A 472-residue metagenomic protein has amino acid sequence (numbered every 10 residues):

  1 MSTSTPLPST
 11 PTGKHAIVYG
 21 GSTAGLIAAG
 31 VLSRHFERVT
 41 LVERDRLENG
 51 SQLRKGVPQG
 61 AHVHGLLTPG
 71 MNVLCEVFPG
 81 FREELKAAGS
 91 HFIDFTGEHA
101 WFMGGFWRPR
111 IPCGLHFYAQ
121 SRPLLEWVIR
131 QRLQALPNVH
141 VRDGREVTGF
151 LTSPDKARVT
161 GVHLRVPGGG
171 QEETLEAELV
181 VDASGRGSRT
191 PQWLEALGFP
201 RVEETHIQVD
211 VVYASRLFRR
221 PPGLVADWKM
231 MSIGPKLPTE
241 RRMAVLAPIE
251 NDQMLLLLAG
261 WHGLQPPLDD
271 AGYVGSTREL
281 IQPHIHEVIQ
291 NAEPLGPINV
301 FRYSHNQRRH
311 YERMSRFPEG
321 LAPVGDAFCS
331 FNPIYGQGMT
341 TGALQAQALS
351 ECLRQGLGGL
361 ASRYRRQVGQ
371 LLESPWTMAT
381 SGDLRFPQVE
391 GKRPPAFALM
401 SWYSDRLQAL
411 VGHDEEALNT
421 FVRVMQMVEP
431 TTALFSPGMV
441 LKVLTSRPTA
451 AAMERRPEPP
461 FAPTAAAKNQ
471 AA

Functional and structural regions predicted by a protein language model:
L7-V42: N-terminal Rossmann-like FAD-binding beta1-loop-alpha1 element of flavoenzymes
V31, S51-H99: N-terminal FAD cofactor-binding segment of flavoenzymes
D45: Residues in the short beta-alpha loop(s) of Rossmann-like NAD(P)-binding domains
G65-L66, P112-Q131, A183, R189 (+1 more regions): Short beta-strand to alpha-helix junction loop
M103-R122, V159-G161, L258-W261: Helix-loop-beta segment of a Rossmann-like dinucleotide-binding subdomain
A119, D252, L264-P375: FAD/FMN-dependent oxidoreductases across multiple families
A135-S276: Predominantly flavin-linked oxidoreductase catalytic cores and closely associated redox partners
S350-A472: C-terminal helical "tail/cap" subdomain of flavin- and related membrane-associated enzymes
